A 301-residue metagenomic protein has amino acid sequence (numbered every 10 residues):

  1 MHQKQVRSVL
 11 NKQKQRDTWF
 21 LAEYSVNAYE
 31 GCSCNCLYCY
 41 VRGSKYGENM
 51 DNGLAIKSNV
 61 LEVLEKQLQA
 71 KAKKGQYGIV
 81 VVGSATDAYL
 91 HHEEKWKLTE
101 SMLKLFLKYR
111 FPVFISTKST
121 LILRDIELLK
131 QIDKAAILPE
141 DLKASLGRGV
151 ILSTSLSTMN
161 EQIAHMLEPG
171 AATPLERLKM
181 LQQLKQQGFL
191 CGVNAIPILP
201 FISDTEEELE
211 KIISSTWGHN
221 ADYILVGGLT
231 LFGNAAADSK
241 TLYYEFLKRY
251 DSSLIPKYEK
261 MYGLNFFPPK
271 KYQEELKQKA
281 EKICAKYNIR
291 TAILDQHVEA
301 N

Functional and structural regions predicted by a protein language model:
M1-N11, K179, Q183, D204-N301: Auxiliary Fe-S-binding modules of radical SAM enzymes
M1-Y29, S33-S153, S157, E161-H165 (+1 more regions): Conserved Radical SAM active-site core
N52-I56, E94-L98, E168-E176, D204-E208 (+1 more regions): Alpha-helix N-cap and loop-to-helix initiation/capping positions
V81, S116, C191-A195, I224-G228: Short beta-strand segments at enzyme active-site cores
R110-F111, F189, A221: A structural motif
T120-L123, L199-E210: Active-site glycine- and acidic-residue-rich loops that bind and position anionic ligands or nucleotide-like cofactors
S155-I163, E168-G170, Q183-T205, L229-L231: Conserved strand-turn element in the central/C-terminal portion of the radical SAM core barrel that lines
